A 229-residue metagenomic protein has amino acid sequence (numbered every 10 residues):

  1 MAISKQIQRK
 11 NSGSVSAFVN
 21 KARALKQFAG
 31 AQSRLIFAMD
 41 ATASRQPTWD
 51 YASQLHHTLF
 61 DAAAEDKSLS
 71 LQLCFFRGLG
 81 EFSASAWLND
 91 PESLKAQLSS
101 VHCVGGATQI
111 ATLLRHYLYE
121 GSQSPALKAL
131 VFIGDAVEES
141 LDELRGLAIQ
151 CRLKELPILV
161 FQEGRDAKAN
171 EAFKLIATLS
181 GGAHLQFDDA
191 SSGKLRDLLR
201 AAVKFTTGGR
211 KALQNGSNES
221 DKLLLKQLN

Functional and structural regions predicted by a protein language model:
M1-A29: Von Willebrand factor
A29-A86, L113, A129-I133: Von Willebrand factor
F37-T42, L127-E139, Q162-G164, G181: DG-centered beta-turn motif at the end of beta-strands
C74-R77, I133-D135, F161-G164, F187-D189: Active-site-proximal beta-strand/loop segments in catalytic clefts of secreted hydrolases
A86, D90-S100, A177-F187: Acidic, Ser/Thr-rich peripheral helices and adjacent loops at domain boundaries
P91-K128, V137-S140, G164, K168-K174: Von Willebrand factor
A136-L179: VWA/integrin I-like adhesion module and closely mimicked acidic/polar interface patches used
S180, H184-N229: C-terminal "exit" segments of structured domains
